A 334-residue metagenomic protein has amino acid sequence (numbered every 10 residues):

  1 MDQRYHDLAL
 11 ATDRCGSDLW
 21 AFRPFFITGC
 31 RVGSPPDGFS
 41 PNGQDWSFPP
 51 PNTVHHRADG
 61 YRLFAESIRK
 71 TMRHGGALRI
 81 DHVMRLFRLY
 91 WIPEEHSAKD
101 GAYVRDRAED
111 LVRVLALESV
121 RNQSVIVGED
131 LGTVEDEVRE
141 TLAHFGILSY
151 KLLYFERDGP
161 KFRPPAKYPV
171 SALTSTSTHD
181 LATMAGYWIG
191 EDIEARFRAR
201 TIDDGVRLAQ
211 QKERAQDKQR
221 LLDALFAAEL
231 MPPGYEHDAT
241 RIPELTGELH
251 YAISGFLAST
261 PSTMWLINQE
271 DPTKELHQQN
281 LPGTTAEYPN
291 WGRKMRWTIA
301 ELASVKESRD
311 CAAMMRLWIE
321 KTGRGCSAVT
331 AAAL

Functional and structural regions predicted by a protein language model:
M1-A11: Conserved, well-ordered alpha-helix/loop/beta-strand core segments that scaffold catalytic motifs
Y5, L266-I267: Short, well-structured secondary-structure segments
A11-M264, E270-D271, L276, A286-E287 (+1 more regions): Alpha-amylase-like alpha-glycosidases and glucanotransferases acting on alpha-linked glucans and related
L266, T273-A332: Structured C-terminal cap/extension of enzyme domains
